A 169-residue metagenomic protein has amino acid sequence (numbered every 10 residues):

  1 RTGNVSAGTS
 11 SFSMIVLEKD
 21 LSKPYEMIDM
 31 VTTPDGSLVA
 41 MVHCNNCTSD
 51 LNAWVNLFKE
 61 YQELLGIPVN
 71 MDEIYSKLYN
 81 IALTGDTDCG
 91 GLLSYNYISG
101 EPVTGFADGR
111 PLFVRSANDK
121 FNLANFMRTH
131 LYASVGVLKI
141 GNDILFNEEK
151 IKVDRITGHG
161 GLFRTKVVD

Functional and structural regions predicted by a protein language model:
R1-D169: Active-site core segments that coordinate phosphate-bearing ligands/cofactors across diverse enzyme families
